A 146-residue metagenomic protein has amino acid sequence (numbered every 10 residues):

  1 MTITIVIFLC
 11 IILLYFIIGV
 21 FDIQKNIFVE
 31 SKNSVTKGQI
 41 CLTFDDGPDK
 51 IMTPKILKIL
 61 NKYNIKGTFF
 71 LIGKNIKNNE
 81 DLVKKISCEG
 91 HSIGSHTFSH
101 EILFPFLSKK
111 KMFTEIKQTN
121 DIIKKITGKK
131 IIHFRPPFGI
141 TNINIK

Functional and structural regions predicted by a protein language model:
M1, M52-T53, N144: Serine/threonine-rich low-complexity intrinsically disordered regions
M1-I7: Feature marks short, highly hydrophobic, charge-poor N-terminal signal-anchor/signal peptide-like helices that anchor
C10-D22: Transmembrane alpha-helical segments that form the membrane-embedded catalytic/substrate-channel core of multi-pass
G19-L107, K111, E115-I131, P136: Active-site beta->alpha N-cap acidic-glycine motif
H133, F138-K146: Histidine/lysine/aspartate-rich catalytic loop segments that bind and position anionic ligands
